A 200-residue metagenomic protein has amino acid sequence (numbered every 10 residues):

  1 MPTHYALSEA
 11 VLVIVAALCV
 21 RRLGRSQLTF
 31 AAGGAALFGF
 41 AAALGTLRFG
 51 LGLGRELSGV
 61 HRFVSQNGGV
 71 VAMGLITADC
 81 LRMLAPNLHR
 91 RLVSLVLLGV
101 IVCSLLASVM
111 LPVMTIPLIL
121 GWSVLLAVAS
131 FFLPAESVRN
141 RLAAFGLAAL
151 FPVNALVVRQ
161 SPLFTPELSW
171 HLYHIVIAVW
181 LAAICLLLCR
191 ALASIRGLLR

Functional and structural regions predicted by a protein language model:
M1-G59, S194-L199: N-terminal topogenic module of multi-pass integral membrane proteins
M1-H4, L57-G68, W170-H174: Short aromatic-rich membrane-water interface segments that cap or initiate transmembrane helices in multi-pass membrane
S8-C19, N67-L81, W122-A129, V176-L192: Hydrophobic cores of alpha-helical transmembrane segments in multi-pass inner/ER membrane proteins, independent
R25-F38, A85-V96, E136-A148, I195-R200: Membrane-interfacial loop-to-transmembrane alpha-helix junctions, especially the N-terminal start
L37-L44, L97-S108, L147-Q160: Aromatic-anchored segments of alpha-helical transmembrane domains
G52-E56, L105-P117, S161-L168: Membrane-interface helix caps and helix-loop-helix hairpins in membrane proteins
R62-L133: Membrane-proximal helix-loop-helix units in multi-pass membrane proteins
F132-R200: C-terminal transmembrane-bundle signature of multipass membrane proteins, characterized by strong activation on
